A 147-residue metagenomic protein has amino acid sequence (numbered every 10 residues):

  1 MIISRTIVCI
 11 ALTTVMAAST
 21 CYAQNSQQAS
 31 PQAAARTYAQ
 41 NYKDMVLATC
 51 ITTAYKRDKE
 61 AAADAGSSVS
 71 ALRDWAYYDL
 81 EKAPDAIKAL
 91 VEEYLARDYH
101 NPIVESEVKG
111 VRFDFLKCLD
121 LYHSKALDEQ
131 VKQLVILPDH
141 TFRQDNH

Functional and structural regions predicted by a protein language model:
M1-I10: Bacterial N-terminal signal peptides that target proteins for export
C9-A18: Bacterial N-terminal signal peptides
C21-R36, E92-S106: Short amphipathic alpha-helical segments and their helix-coil junctions
A23-A76: N-terminal secretory signal peptides
A65-H147: Compact alpha-helical subdomains of small soluble proteins
